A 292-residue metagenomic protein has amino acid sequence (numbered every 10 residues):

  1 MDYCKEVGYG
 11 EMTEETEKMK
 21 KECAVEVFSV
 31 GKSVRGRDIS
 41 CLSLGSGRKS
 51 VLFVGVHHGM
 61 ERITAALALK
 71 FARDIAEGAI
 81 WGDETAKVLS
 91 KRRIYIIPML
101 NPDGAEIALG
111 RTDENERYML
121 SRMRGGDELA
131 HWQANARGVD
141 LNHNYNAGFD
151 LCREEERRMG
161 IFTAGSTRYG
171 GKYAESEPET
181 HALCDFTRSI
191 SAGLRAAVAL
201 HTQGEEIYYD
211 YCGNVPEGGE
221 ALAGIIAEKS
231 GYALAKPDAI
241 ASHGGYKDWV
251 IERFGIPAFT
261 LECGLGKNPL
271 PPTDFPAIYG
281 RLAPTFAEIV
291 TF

Functional and structural regions predicted by a protein language model:
M1-I39: Short glycine- and acidic-rich boundary segments immediately preceding or forming the N-terminal edge of structured
M1-M12, E22, F149-L151, E155-F292: C-terminal accessory segments enriched in acidic
V27-V30, I80-A86, L234-A239: Surface-exposed patches in mature extracellular/periplasmic domains of secreted proteins
R37-L42, P257-F259: Short beta-strand micro-motifs in enzyme catalytic cores
S40-K49, V56: Short beta-strand-to-loop junctions in surface cap/lid or active-site-entrance loops
R48, R62-I63, K70-D210, P216-E217 (+2 more regions): Active-site/substrate-binding loop(s) of hydrolase catalytic cores
L52, G59-M60: Short alpha-beta junction capping motif
